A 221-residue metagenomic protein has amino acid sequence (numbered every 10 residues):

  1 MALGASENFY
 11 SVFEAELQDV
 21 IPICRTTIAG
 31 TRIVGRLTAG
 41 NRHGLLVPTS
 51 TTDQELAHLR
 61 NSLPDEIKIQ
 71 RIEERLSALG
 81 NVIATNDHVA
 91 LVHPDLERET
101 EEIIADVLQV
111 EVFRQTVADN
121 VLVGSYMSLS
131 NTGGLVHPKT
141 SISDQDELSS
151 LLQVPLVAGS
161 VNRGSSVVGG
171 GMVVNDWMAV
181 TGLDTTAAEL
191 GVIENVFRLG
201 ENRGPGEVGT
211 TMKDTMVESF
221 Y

Functional and structural regions predicted by a protein language model:
M1-Y221: Histidine/cysteine-enriched polar flanking segments
